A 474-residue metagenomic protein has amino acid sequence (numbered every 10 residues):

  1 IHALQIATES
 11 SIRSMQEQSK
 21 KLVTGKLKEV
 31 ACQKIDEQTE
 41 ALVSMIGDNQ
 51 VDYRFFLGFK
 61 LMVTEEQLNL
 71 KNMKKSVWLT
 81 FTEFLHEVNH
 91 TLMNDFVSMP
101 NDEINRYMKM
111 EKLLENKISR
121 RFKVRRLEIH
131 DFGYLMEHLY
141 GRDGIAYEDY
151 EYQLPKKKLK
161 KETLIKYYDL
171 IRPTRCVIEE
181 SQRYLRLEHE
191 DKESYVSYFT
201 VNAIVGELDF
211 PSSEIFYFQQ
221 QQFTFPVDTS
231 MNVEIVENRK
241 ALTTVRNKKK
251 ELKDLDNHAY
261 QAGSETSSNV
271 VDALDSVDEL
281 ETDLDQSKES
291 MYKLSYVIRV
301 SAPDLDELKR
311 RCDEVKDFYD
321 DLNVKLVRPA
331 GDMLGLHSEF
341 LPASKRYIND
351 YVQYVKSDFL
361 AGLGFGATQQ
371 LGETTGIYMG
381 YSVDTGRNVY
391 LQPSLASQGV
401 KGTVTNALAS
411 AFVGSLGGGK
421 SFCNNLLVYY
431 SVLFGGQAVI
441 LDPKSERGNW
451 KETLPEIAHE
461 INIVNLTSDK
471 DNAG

Functional and structural regions predicted by a protein language model:
I1-S357, A361-A367: Extended, folded cores of ATP/NTP-driven motor/assembly subunits in large transport and secretion machines
L4-K28, I46, L426-G474: Switch/coupling segment of Walker-type NTPase motor domains
V43-I46, F218-Q219, D283-S287, I377-Y378 (+3 more regions): Generic recognition of flexible, low-complexity loop/linker segments
Q50, Y107, E111, M291 (+6 more regions): Active-site-proximal structural scaffolding
T80-M93, S394, V404, E452-S468: Charged, glycine/proline-rich intrinsically disordered loops and linkers
D321-N406, G419-C423, L427-Y430: Phosphate-binding P-loop/Walker A region and its immediate neighborhood
F412: Hydrophobic anchor at the beta1->P-loop junction of P-loop NTPases
S415-L416: The conserved Walker
